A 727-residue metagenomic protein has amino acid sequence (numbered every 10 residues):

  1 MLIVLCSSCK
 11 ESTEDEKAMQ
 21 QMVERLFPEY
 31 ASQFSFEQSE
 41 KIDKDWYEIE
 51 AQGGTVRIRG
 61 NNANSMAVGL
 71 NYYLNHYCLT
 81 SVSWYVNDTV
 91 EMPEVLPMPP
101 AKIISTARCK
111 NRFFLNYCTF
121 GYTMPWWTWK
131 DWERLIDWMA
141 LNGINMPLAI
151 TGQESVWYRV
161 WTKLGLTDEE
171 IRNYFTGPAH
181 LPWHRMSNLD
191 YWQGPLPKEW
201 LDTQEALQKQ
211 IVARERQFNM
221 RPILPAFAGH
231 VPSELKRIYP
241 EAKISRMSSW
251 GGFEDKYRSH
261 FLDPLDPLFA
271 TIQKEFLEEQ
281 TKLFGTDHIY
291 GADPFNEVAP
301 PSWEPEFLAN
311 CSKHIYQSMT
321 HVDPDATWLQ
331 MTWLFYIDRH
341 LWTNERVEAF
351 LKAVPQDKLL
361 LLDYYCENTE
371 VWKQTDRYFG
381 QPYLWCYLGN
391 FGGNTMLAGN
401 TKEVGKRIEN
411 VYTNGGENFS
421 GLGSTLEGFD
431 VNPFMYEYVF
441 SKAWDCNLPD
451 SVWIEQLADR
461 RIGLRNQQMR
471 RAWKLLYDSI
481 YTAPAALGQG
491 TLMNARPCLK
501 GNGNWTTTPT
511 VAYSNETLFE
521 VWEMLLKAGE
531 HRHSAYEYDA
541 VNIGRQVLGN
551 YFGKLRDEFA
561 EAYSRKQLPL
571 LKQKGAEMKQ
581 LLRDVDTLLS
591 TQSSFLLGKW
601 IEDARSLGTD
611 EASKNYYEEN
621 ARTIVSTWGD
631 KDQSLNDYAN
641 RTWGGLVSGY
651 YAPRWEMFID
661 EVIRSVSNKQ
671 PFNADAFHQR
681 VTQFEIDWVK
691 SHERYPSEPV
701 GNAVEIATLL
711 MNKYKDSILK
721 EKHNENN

Functional and structural regions predicted by a protein language model:
M1-E14, N724-N727: Bacterial Sec-dependent N-terminal signal peptides
C9-C109: Contiguous, structured surface segment used for ligand recognition
A31, T80-S81, N87-L96, L115-T119 (+12 more regions): Catalytic-core regions of glycoside hydrolase
E50-G53, N116-F120, Y191-W192, Y538-D539 (+1 more regions): Acidic/histidine-rich, surface-exposed loop or edge segments in extracytoplasmic proteins
T55-G60, F120-P125, K198, W303: Second-shell loop/turn segments in exported
C109-T128, M139: Active-site-adjacent substrate/metal-binding segments within catalytic domains of carbohydrate-active enzymes
N504-N727: Histidine-centered catalytic/metal-binding microenvironments
